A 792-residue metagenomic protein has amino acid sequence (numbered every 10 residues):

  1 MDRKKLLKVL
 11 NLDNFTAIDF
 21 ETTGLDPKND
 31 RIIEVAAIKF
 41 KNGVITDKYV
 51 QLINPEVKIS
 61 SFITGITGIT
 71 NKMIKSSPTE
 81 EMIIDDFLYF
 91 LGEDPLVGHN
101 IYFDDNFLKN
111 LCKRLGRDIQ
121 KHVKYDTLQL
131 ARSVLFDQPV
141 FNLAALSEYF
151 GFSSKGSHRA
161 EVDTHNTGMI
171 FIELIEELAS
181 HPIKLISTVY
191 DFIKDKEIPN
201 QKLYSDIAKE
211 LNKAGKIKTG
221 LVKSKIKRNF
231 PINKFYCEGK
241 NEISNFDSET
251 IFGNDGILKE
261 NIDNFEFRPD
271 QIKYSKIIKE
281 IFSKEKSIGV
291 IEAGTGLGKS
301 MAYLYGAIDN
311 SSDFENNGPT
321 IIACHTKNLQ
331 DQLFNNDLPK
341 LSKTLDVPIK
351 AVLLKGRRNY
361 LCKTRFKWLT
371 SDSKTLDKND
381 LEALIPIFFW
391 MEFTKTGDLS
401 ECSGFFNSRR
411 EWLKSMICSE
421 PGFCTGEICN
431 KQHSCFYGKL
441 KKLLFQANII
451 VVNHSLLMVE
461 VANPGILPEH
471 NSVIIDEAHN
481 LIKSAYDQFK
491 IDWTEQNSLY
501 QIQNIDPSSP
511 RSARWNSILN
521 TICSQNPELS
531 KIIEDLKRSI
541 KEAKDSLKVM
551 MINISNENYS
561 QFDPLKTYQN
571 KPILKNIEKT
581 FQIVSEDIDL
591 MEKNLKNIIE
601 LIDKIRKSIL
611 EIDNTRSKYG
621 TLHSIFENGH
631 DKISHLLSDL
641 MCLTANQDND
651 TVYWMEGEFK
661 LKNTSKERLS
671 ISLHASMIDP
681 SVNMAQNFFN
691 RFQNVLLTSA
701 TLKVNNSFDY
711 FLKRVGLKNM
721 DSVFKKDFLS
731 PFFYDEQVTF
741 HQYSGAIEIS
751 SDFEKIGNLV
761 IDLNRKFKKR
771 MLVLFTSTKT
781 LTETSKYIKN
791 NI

Functional and structural regions predicted by a protein language model:
M1-L10, E173-T250: Acidic two-metal-ion nuclease catalytic site recognized across multiple nuclease folds, prominently DnaQ/RNase D-T
M1-V123, F136-H158: Conserved non-catalytic scaffold segment of RNase H-like nuclease domains
F230-F235, S248-G256, F314-N448, P510 (+3 more regions): A substrate-engagement module of RecA-like helicase motors
E242-I291: Conserved pre-motif I regulatory segment
K284-Y305: Walker A/P-loop
Y303, D331, P421-I449, N453-K593 (+1 more regions): Signature of the SF2 helicase/ATPase Hel1-core->accessory helical subdomain module
S415-N448, M458-P464, I598-S744, S751 (+1 more regions): A contiguous, basic/glycine-rich beta-loop/short-helix subdomain that forms a polymer-engagement track
T776-I792: Conserved helicase motor "Helicase C" RecA-like lobe of SF1/SF2 P-loop NTPases
